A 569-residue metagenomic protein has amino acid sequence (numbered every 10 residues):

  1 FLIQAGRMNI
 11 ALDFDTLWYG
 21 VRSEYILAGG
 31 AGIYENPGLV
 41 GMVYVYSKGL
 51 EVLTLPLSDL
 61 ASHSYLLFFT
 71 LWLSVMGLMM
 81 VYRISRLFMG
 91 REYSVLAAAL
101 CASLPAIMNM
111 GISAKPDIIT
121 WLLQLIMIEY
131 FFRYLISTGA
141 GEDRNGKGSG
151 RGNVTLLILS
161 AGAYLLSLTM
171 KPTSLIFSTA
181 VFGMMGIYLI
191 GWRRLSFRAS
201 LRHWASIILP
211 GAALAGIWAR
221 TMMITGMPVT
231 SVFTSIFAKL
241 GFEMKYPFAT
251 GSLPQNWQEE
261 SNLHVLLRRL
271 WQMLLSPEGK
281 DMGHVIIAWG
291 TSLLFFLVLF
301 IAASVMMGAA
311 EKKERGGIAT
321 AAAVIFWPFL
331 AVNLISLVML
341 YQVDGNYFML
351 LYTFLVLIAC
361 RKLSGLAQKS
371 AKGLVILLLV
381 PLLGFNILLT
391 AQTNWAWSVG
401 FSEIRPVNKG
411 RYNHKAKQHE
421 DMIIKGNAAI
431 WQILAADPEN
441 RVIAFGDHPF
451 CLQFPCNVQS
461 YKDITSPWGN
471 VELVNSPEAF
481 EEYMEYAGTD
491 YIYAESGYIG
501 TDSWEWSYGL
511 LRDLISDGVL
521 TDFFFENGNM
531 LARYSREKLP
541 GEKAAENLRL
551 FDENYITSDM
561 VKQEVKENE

Functional and structural regions predicted by a protein language model:
N9, I187, G191, S200-K280 (+1 more regions): Membrane-lumen/periplasm interface segments of specific transmembrane helices in polyprenyl phosphate-linked
A11-D15, Y19-R22, L383-Q432, P449-F450: Membrane-proximal, lumen/periplasm-facing interface regions of secretory-pathway glyco- and lipid-modifying enzymes
Y25, D117-L123, S167-P172, I176-F177 (+3 more regions): Hydrophobic/aromatic-rich transmembrane helices and adjacent perimembrane loops
S64-Y65, V81-P105, R144-G146: Transmembrane-helix signature of polytopic, membrane-embedded enzymes that assemble or transfer cell-envelope glycans
S74-Y82, G191, A212, W271-A319 (+1 more regions): Hydrophobic, aromatic-rich transmembrane alpha-helices and their immediate juxtamembrane boundary segments
E92, G152-A163, S178-G183, I207-G211 (+3 more regions): Signature aromatic-anchored transmembrane alpha helix within multi-pass, membrane-resident enzymes that catalyze glycan
V95-A102, L159-G162, G211, L294-I301 (+2 more regions): Transmembrane alpha-helix segments characteristic of polytopic inner-membrane glycan-assembly/cell-envelope
K417-K462, D490-G500: Short periplasmic/luminal acceptor-recognition loop of GT-C membrane glycosyltransferases, typified by
